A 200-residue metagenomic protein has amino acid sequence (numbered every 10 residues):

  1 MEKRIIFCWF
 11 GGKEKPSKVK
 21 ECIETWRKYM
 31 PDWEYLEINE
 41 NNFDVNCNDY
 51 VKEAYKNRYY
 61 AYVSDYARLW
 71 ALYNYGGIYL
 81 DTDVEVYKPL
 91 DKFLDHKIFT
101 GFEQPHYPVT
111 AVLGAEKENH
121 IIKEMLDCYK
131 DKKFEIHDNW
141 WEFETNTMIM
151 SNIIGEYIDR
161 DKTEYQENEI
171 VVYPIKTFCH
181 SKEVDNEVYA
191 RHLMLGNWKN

Functional and structural regions predicted by a protein language model:
M1-S64, L80-N200: Glycosyltransferase-associated regions of secretory-pathway enzymes, highlighting luminal stem/catalytic domains
Y66-G77: Small-residue hinge/turn detector
